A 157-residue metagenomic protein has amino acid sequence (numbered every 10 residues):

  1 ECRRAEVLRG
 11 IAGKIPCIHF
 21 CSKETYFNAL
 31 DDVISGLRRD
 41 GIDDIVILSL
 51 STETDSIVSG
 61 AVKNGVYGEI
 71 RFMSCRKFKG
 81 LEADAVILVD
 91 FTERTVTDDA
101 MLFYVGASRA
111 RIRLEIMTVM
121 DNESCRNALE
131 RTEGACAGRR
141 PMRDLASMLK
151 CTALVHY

Functional and structural regions predicted by a protein language model:
E1-Y157: The feature marks helicase ATPase cores and/or their adjacent C-terminal helical subdomains in SF1/SF2/AAA+ helicases
